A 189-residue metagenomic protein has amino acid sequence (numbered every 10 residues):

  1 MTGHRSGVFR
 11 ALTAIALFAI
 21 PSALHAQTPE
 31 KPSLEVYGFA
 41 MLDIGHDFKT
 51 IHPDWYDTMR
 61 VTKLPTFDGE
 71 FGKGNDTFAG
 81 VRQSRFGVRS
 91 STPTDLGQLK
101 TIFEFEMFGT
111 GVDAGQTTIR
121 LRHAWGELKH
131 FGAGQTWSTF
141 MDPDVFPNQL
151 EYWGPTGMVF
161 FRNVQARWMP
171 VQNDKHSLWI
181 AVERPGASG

Functional and structural regions predicted by a protein language model:
M1-V8: N-terminal secretory signal peptides that target proteins for export/translocation
S6, L17-A19, G126: Intrinsically disordered and other compositionally biased segments
V8-F9, T28: Short, aromatic- and cysteine-enriched interfacial helices/patches that mediate contacts at lipid membranes
R10-S22: Bacterial N-terminal signal peptides
L24-A26: Boundary at the C-terminal end of the N-terminal hydrophobic targeting segment
T28-S188: Outer membrane beta-barrel
